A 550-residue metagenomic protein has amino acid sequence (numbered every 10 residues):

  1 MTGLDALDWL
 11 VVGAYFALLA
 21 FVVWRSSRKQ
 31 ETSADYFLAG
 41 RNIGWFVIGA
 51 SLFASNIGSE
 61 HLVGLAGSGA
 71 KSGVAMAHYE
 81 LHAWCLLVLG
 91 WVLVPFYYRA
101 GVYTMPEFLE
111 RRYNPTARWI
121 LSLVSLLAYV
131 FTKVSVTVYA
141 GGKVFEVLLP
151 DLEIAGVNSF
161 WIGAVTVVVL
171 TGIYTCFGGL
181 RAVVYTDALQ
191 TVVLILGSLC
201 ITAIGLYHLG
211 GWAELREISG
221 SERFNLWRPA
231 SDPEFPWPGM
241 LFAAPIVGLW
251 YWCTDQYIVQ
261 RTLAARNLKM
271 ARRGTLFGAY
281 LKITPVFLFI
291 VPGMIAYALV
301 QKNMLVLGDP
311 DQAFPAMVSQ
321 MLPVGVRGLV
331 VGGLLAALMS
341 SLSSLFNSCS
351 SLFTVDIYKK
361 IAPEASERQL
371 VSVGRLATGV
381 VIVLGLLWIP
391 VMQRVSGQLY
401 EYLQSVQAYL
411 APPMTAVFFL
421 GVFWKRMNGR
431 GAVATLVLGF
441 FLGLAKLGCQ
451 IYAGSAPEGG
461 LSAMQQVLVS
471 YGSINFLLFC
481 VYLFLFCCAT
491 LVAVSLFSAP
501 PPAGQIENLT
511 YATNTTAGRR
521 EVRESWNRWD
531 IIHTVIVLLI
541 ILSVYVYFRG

Functional and structural regions predicted by a protein language model:
M1-G550: Membrane-embedded helix-loop-helix hairpins and adjacent transmembrane boundary segments in multi-pass transporters
